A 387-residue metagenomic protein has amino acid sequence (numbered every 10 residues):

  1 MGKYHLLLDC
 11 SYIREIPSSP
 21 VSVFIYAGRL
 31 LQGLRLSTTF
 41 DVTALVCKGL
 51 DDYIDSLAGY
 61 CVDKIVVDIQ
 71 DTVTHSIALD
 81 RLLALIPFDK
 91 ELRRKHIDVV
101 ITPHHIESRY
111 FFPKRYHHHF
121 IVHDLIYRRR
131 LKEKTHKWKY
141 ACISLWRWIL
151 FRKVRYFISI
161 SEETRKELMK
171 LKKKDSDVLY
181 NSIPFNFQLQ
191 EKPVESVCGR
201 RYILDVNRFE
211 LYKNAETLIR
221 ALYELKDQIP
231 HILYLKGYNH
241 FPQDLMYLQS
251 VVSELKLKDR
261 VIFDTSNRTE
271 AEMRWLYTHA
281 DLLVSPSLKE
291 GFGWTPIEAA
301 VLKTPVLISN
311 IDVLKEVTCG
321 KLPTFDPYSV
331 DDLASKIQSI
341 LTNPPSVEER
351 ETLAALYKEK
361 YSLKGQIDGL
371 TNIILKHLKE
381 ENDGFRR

Functional and structural regions predicted by a protein language model:
G2-R387: Carbohydrate transferase catalytic cores enriched for Leloir-type hexosyltransferases
